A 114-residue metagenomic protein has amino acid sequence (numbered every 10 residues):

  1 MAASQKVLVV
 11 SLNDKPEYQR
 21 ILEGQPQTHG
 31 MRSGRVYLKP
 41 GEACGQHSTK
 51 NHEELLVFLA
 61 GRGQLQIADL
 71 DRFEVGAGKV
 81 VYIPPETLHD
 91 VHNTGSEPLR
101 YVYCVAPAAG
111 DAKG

Functional and structural regions predicted by a protein language model:
M1-R32, P40, G45-Q46, K113-G114: A short, N-terminal "cap"/entry segment at the start of jelly-roll beta-barrel domains of the cupin/DSBH fold
L22-Q25, C44-K50, I67, F73-E74 (+1 more regions): Short histidine-centered beta-strand/loop micro-motifs that create catalytic or ligand/metal-coordination sites
G30-R32, H52, P98-L99, A108: A structure-centric signal for secondary-structure junctions around beta-strands
S33-Y37, L55, R72, V80-Y82: Conserved hydrophobic/aromatic beta-strand scaffold that supports enzyme active sites
Y37-K39, A106: Solvent-exposed residues in well-ordered beta-strands and their adjoining turns, especially edge/terminal strands
T49, E53-A77, T87: A short beta-strand-loop-beta hairpin characteristic of the jelly-roll/cupin
A77, P85-D111: Ligand-binding loop in jelly-roll beta-barrel domains
